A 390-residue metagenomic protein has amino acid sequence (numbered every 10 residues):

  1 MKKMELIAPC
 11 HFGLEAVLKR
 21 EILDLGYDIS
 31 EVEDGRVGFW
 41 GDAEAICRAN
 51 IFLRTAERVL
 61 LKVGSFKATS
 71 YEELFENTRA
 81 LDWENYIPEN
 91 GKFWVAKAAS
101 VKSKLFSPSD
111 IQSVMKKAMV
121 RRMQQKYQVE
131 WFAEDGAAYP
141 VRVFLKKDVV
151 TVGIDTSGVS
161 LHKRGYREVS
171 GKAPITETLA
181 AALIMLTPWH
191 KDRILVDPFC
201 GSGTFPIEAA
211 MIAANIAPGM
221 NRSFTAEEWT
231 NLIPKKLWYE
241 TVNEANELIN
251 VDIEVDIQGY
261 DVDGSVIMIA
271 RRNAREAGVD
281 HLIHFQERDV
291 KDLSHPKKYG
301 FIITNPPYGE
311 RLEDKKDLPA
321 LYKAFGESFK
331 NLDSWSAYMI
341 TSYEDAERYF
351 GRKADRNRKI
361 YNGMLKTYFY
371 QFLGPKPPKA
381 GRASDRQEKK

Functional and structural regions predicted by a protein language model:
K2-Y139, K390: Non-catalytic nucleic-acid substrate-recognition regions in nucleic-acid-modifying enzymes
E44-I51, V159-H162, P378-A380: Short, charged/polar, Gly/Pro-enriched secondary-structure boundary elements
A96-A98, F144-L186: Class I S-adenosyl-L-methionine
S100-S103, S160, P307-R311: A short, flexible beta-alpha/helix-coil linker loop
I175-H295, E310-R311, D317: Conserved S-adenosyl-L-methionine
D289-D292, P296-K390: C-terminal catalytic and target-recognition region of SAM-dependent MTase-like enzymes, primarily methyltransferases
